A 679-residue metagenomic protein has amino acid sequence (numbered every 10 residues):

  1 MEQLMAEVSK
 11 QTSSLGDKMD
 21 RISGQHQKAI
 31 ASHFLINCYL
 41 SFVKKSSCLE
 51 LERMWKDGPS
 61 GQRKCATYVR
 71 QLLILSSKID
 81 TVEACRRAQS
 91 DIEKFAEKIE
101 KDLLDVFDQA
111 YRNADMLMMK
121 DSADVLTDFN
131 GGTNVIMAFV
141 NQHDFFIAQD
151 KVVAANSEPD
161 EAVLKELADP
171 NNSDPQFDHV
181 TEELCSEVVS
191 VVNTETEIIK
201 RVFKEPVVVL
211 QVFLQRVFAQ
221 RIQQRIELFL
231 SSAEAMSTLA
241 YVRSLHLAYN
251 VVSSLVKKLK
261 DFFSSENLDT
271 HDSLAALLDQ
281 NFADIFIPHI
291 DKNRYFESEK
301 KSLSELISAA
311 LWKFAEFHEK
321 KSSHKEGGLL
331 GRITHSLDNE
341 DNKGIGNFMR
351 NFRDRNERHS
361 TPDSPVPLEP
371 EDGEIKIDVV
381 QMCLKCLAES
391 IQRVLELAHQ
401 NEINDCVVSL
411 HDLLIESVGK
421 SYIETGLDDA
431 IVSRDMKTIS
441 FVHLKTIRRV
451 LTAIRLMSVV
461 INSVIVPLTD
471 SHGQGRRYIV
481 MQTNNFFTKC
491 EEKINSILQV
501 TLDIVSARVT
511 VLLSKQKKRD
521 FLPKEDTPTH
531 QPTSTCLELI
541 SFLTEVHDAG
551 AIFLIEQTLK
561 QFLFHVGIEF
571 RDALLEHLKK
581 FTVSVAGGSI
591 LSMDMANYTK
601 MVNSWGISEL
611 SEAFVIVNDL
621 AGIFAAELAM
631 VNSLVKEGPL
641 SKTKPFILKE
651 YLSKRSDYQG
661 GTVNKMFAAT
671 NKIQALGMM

Functional and structural regions predicted by a protein language model:
M1-T361: Extended, noncatalytic alpha-helical scaffold/tether regions
V43, S47, G61-D128, G132 (+4 more regions): Extended alpha-helical "rod" scaffolds
P159, P170, P175, P206 (+7 more regions): Proline-rich intrinsically disordered, low-complexity coils
D338-R393: Intrinsically disordered, low-complexity acidic Ser/Thr-rich regulatory segments
